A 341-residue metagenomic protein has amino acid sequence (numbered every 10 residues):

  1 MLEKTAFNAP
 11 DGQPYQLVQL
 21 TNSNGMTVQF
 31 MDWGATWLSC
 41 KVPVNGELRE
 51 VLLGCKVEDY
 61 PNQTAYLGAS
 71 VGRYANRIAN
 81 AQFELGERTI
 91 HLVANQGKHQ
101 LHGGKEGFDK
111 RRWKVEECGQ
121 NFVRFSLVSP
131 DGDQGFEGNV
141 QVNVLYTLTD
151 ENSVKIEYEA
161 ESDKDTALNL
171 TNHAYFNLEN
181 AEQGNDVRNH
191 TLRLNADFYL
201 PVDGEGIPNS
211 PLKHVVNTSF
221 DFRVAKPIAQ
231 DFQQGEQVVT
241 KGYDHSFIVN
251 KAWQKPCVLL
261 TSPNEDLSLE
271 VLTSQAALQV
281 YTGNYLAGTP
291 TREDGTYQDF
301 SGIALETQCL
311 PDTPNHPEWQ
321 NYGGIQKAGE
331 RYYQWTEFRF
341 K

Functional and structural regions predicted by a protein language model:
M1-K341: An exposed, glycine/acidic-rich loop-and-rim segment of catalytic or binding clefts
